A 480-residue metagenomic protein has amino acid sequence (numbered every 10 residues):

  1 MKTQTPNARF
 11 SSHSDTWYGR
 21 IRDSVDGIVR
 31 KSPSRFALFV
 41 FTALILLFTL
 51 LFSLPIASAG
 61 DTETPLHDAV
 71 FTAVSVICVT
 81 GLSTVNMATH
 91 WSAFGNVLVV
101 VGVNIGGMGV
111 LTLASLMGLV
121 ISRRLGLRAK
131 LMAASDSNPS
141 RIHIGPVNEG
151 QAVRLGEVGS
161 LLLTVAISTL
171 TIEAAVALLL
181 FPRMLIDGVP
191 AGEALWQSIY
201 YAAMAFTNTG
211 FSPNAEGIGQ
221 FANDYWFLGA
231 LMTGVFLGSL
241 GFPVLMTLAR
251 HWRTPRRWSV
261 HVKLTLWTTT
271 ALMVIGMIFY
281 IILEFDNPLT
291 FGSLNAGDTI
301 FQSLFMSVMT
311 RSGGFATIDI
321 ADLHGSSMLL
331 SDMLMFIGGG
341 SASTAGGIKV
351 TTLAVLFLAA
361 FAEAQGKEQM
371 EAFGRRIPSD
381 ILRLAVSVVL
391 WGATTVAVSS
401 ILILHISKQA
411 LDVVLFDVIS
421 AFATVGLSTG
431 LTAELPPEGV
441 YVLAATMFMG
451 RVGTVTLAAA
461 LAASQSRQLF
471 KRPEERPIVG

Functional and structural regions predicted by a protein language model:
M1-G480: Membrane-proximal intracellular helices of multi-pass ion channels
